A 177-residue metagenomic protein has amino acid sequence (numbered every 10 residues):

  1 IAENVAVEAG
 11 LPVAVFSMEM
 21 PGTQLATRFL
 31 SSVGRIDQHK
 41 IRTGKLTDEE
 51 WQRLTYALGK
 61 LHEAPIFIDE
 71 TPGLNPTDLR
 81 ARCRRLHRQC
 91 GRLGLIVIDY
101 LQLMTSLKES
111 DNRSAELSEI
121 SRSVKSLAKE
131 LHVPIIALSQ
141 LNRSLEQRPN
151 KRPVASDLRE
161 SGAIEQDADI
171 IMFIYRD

Functional and structural regions predicted by a protein language model:
I1: N-terminal cationic and glycine-rich segments that engage phosphates or anionic surfaces
N4-R92, S106: Cytosolic-facing regulatory segments adjacent to core modules
A14, M18, R85, L93-A137: Helical hairpin unit composed of two closely spaced alpha helices linked by a short loop
F16, F67, Y100, F173-Y175: Aromatic side chains
M20-T23, S32, P72-N75, L101-M104 (+3 more regions): Conserved nucleotide-binding/hydrolysis micro-motifs of P-loop NTPases
E49, L74, N112-A115, R159: A structural signal for alpha-helical segments
P65-T71, S110, L141-P149: Short, basic, glycine/proline-bearing loop/turn elements
A115-D177: Phosphate-binding/switch region of NTP-binding enzymes
